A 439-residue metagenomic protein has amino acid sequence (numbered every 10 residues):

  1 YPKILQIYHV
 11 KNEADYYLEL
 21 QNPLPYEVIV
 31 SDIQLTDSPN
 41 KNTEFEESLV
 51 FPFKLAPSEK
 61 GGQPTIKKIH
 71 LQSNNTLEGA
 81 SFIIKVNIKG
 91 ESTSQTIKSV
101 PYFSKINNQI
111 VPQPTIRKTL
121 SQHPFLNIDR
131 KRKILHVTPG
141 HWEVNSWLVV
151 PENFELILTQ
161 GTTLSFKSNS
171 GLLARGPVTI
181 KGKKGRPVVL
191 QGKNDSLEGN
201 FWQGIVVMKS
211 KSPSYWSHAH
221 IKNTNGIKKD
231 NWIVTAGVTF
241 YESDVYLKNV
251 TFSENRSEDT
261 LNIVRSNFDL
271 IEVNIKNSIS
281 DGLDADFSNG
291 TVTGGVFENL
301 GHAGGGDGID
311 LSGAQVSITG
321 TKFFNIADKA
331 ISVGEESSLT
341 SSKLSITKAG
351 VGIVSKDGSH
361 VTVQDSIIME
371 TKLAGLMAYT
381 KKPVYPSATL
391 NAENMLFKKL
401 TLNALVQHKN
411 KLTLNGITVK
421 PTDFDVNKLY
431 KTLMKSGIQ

Functional and structural regions predicted by a protein language model:
P2-K11, D15-E19, D37-Q439: Beta-strand/loop edge motif enriched in small/polar residues
P23-N42: Short acidic, flexible loop segments centered on an aromatic residue
